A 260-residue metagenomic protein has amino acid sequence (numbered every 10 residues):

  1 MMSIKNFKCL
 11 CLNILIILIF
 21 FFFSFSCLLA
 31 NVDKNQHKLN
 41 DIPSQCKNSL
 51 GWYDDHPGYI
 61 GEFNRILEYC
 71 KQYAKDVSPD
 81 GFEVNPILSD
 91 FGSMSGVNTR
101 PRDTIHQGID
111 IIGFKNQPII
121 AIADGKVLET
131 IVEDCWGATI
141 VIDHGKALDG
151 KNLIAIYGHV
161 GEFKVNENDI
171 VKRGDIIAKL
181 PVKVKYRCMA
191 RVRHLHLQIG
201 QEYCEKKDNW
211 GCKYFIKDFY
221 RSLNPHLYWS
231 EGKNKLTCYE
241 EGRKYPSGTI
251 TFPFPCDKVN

Functional and structural regions predicted by a protein language model:
M1-C9: N-terminal secretory signal peptides that target proteins for export/translocation
I14-S24: Bacterial N-terminal signal peptides
C27-A138, A147, R173, V182 (+1 more regions): Surface-exposed, glycine-biased beta-strand/turn segments
G113, E129, H159-E162, K179 (+1 more regions): A residue-level detector for short acidic-glycine micro-motifs
A121-K164, Y186-H196: Zn2+-dependent peptidoglycan hydrolase active-site motif and core
A178, K183-Y186: Histidine-centered metal-chelating micro-motifs
H196-K233: Short peripheral tails and domain-boundary helices/loops at the edges of structured domains
